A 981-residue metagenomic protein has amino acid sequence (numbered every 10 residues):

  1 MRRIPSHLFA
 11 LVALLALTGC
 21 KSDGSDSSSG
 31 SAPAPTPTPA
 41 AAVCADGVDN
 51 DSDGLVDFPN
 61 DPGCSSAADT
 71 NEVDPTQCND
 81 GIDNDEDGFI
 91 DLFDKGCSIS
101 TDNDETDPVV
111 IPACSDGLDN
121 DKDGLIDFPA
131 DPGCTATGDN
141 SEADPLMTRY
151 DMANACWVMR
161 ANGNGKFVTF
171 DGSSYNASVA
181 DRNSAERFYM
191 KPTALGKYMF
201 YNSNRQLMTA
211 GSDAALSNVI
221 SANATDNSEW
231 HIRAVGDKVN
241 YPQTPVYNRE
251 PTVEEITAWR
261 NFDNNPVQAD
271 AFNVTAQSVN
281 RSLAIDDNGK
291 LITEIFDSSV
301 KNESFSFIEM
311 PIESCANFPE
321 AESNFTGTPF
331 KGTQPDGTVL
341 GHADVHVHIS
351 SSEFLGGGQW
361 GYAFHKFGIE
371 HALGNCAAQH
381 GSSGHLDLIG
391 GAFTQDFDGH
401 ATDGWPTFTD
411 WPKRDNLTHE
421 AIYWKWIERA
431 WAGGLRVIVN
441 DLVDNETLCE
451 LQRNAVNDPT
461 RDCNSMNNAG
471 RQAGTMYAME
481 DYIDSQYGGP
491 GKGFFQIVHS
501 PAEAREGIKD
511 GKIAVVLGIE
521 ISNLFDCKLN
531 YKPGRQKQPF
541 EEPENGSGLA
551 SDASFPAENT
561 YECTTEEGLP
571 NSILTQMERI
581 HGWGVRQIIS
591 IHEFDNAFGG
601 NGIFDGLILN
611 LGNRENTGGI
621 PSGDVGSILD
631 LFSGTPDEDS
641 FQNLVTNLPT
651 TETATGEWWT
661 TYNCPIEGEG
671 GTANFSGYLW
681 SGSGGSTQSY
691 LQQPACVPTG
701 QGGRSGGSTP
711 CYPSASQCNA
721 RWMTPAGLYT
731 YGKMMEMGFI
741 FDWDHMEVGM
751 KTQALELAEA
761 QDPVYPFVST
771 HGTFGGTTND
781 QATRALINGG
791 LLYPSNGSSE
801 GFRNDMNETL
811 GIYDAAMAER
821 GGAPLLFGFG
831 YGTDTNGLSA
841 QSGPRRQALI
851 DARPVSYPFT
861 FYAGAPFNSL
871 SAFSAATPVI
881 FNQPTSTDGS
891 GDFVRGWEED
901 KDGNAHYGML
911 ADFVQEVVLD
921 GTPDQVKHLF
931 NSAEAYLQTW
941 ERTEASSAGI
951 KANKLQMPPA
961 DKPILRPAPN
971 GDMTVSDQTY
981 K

Functional and structural regions predicted by a protein language model:
M1-F9: Bacterial N-terminal signal peptides that target proteins for export
A16-G19: C-terminal motif of bacterial Sec signal peptides marking the signal peptidase cleavage site
K21, V43-A45, G63-S65, Q77-N79 (+11 more regions): Sequence contexts marking disulfide-bonded cysteines in secreted/extracellular proteins
K21-S29: Bacterial lipoprotein signal-peptidase II cleavage site
A34-P145: Extracellular calcium-associated, cysteine-rich motifs in secreted modular proteins
P145-F318: Lectin-like carbohydrate-binding module/patch detector with strong preference for beta-trefoil
E309-A720, T724-G732, E736, G749-K751 (+3 more regions): N-terminal hydrophobic targeting/anchoring segments and the immediately downstream early-domain regions of hydrolases
I740-M746: Catalytic beta/alpha-barrel core
